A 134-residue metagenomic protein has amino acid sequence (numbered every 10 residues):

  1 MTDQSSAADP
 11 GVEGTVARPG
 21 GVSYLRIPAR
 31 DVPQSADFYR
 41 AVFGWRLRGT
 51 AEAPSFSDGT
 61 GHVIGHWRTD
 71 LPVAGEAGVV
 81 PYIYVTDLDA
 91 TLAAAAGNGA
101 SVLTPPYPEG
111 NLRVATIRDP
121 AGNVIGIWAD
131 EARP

Functional and structural regions predicted by a protein language model:
M1-Q34, H62, V79-P81, D130-P134: N-terminal beta-strand motif that seeds the catalytic metal site of vicinal oxygen chelate
D3, G44-G78, V124-D130: Conserved short beta-strand elements that form part of the metal-binding/catalytic scaffold of enzyme active sites
G14-V16, T69-V73, G97: A short alpha-helix capping/helix-coil boundary motif
S23, E52, V79, V102-L103 (+1 more regions): Residue-level marker for the onset of beta-strands and adjacent loop->beta junctions in well-ordered domains
D31-R46: Amphipathic alpha-helical segments
V32, I83-V124: Vicinal oxygen chelate
R40, G97-N98, E131: Short, glycine/charged-enriched secondary-structure capping and boundary segments
T50-P54, P108-G110, P134: Short glycine/proline-centered loop/turn elements that form peptide/ligand docking sites
